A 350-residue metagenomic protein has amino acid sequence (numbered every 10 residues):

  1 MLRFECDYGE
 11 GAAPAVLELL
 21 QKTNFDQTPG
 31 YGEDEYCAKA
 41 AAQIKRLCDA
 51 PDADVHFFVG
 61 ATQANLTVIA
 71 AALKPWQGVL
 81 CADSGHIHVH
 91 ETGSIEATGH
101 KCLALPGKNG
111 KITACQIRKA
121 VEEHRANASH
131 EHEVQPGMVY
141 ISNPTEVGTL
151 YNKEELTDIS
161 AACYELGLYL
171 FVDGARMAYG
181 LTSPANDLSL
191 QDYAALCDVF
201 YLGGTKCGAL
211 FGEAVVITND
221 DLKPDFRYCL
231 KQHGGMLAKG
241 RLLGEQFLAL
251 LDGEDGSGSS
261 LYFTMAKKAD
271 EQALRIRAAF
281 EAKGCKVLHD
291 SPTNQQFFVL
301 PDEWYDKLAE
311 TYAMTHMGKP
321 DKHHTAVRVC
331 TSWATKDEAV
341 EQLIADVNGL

Functional and structural regions predicted by a protein language model:
A13-A61, D83-H88, S94: Conserved N-terminal alpha-helix of the aminotransferase class I/II PLP-enzyme fold
A71-V89, R118: Conserved PLP-anchoring active-site segment centered on the Schiff-base-forming lysine
K74-W76, L274-G349: Conserved C-terminal alpha-helix-loop-beta "cap" of PLP-dependent enzymes that closes/shapes the active-site mouth
V79, C102-L103, L170-V172, V287 (+1 more regions): Hydrophobic beta-strand scaffold residues
G99-G137, I141-P144, Y151-D158: PLP-dependent aminotransferase-class I/II
K108, Q135-G137, S142, L150 (+1 more regions): Active-site C-terminal subdomain of aminotransferase-like
Y151-S183: Catalytic PLP-binding core of fold-type I/II PLP enzymes
